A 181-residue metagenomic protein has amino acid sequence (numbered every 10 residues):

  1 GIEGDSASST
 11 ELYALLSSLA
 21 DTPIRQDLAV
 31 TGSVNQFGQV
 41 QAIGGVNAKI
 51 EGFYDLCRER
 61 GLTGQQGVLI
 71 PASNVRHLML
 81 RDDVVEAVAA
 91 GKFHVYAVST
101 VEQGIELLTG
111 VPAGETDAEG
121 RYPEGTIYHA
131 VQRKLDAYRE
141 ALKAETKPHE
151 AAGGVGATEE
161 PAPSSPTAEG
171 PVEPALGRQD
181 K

Functional and structural regions predicted by a protein language model:
G1-K181: Peripheral, non-AAA+ core regions of ATP-driven protein-machinery
